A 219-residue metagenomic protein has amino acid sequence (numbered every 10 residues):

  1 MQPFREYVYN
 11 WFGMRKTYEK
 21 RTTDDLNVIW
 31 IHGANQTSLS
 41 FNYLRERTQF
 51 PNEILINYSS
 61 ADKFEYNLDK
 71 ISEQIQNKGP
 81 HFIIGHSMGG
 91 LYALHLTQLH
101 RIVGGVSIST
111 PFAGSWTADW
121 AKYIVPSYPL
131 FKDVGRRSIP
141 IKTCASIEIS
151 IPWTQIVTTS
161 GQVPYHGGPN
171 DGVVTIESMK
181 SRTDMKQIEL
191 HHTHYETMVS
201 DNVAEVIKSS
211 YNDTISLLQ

Functional and structural regions predicted by a protein language model:
M1-L26, F50: Alpha/beta-hydrolase fold catalytic core
Y18-D25, M88-G89, W153-V163: Short charge-dense sequence patches
K20, I102, C144-I147, I176-K180: Short secondary-structure boundary/capping segments
V28-A34, L39, T48, E53-I56 (+3 more regions): Serine-dependent carboxylesterase/thioesterase catalytic core of lipase-like alpha/beta-hydrolase/SGNH enzymes
E148-Q219: C-terminal catalytic-base region of ester-bond hydrolases, centering on the histidine of the charge-relay
